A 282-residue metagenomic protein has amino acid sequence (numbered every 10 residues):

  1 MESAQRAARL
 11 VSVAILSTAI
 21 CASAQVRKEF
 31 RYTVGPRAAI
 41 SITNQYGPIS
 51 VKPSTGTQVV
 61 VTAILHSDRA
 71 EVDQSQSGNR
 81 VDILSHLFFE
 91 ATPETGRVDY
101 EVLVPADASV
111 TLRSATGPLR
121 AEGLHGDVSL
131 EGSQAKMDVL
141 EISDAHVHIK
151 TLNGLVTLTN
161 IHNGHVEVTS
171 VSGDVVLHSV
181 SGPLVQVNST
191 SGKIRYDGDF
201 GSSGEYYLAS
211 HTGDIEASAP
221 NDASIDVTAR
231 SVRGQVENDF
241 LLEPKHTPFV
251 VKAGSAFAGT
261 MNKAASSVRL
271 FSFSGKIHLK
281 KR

Functional and structural regions predicted by a protein language model:
M1-R282: Intrinsically disordered, low-complexity terminal regions
